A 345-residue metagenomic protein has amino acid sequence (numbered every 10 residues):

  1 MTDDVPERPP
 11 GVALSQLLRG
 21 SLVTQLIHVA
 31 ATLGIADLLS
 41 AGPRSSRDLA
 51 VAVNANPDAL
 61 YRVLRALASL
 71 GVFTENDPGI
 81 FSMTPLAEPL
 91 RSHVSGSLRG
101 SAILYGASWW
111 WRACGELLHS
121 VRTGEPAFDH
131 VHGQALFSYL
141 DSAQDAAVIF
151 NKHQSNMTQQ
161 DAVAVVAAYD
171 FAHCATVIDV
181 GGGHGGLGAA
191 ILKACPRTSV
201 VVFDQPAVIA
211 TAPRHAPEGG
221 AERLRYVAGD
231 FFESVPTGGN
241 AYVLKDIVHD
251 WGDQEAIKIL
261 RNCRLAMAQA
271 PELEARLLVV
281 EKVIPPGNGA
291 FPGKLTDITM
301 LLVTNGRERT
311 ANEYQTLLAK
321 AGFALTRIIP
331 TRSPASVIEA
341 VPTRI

Functional and structural regions predicted by a protein language model:
M1-E75, F171-I345: Alpha-helical subdomain
T2-V5, G11-R44, V51-A175: Conserved Class I S-adenosyl-L-methionine-dependent methyltransferase catalytic core
